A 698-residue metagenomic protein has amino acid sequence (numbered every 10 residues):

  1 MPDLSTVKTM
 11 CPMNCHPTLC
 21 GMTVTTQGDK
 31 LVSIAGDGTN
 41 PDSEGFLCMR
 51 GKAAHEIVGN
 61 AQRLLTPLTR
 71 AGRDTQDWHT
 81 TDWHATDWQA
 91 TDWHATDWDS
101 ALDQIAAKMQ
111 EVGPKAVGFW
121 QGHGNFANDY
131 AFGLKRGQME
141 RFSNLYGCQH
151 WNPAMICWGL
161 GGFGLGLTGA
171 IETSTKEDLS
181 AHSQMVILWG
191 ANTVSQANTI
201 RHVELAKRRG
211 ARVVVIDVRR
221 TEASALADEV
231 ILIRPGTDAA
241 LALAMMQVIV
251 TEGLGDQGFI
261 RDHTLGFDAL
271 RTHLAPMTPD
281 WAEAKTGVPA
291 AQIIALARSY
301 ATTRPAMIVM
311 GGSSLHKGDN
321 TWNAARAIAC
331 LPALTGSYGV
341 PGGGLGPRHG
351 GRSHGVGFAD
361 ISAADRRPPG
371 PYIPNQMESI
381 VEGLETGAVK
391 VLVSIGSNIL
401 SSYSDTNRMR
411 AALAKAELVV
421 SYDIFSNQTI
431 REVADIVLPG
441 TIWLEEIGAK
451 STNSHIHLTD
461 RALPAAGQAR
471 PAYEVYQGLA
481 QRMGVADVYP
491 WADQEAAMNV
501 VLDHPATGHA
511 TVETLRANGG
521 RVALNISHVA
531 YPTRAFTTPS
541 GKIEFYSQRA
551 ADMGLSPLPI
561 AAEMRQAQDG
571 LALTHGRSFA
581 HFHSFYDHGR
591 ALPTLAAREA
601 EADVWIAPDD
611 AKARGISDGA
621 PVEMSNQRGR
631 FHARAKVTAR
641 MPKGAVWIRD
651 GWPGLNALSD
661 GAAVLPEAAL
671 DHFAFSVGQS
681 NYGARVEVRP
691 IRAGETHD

Functional and structural regions predicted by a protein language model:
M1-E252, P289-A290, R367, I395 (+1 more regions): N-terminal export/assembly segments and adjacent metallocofactor-ligating motifs of anaerobic energy-metabolism
M10, R408-M409, K415-S426, D460-Q481 (+2 more regions): Phosphate/diphosphate-binding loops
V32, W151, D256-Q257, I293 (+11 more regions): Acidic/polar loop patches that form or flank catalytic/metal-binding clefts of enzymes that bind anionic ligands
R73-D77, H94, S100, G133 (+6 more regions): N-terminal leader/propeptide and maturation segments of large enzyme subunits in energy/redox metabolism and hydrolases
T81, T86, G318, A472-N518 (+2 more regions): Long, contiguous, secondary-structure-rich segments that constitute the structural scaffold of globular domains
G133-I216, A223, A239-L243, A329-I436 (+3 more regions): Extended redox/cofactor-interaction regions of prokaryotic respiratory oxidoreductases
A227-I233, P439, S454-A466: Short beta-alpha connecting loops at secondary-structure transitions that line or flank enzyme active sites
M245, H263-Q376: Active-site phosphate/pyrophosphate-binding segments
